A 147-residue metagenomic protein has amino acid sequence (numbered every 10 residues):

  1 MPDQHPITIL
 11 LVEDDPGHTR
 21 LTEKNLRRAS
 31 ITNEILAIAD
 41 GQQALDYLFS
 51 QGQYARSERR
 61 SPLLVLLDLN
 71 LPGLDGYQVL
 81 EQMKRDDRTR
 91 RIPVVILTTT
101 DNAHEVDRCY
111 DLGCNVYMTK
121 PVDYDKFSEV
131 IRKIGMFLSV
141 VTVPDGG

Functional and structural regions predicted by a protein language model:
M1-L10, P16-L36, Q42-L45, F49 (+2 more regions): Non-catalytic signal-transmission and effector/linker regions of two-component phosphorelay proteins
A37, L71-L74: Residue-level signal for the "D+5" position in two-component response regulator receiver
A55-R60, K84-R91, L112: Conserved phosphotransfer cores of two-component systems
L67-D68, T98: Active-site residues of response regulator receiver
P72, R90, N102: The feature encodes the CheY-like receiver
N115: Short, glycine/charged-rich "phosphate-handling" switch motifs in NTP-dependent and phosphotransfer domains
K120: A Lys-centered signature of the CheY-like receiver
